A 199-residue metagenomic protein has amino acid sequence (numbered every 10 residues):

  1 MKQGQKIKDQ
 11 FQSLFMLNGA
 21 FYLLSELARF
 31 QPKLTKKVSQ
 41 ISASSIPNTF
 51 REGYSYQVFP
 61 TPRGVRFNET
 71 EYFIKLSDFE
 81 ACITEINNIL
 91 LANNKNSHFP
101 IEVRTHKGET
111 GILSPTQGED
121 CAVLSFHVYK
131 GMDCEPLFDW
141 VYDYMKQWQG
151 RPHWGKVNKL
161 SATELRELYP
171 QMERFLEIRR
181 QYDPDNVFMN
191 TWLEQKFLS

Functional and structural regions predicted by a protein language model:
M1-S199: Noncatalytic alpha-helical scaffold of FAD-dependent oxidoreductases
